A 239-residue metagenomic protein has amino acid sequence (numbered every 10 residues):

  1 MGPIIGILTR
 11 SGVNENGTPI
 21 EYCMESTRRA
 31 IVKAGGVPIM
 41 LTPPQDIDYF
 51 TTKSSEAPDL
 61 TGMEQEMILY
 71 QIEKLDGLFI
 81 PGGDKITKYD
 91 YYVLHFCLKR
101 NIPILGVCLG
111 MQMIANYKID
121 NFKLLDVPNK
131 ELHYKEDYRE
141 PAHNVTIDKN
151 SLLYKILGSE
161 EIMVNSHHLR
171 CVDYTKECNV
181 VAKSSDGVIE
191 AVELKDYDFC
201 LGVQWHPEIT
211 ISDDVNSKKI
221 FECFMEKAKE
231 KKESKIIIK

Functional and structural regions predicted by a protein language model:
M1-L109, N116-Y117, P128-L157, D173-N179 (+3 more regions): N-terminal beta1-alpha1 cap of cysteine-dependent amidohydrolase-like domains
D120: Flexible loop/cap residues within protein kinase catalytic domains
I156, N165-H167: Alpha/beta hydrolase fold serine-hydrolase catalytic domain that processes acyl esters and thioesters
L169-C171: The feature captures the conserved acid-bearing segment of alpha/beta-hydrolase catalytic domains
L201-Q204: Active-site-proximal beta-strand elements of phosphoester/diester hydrolases
